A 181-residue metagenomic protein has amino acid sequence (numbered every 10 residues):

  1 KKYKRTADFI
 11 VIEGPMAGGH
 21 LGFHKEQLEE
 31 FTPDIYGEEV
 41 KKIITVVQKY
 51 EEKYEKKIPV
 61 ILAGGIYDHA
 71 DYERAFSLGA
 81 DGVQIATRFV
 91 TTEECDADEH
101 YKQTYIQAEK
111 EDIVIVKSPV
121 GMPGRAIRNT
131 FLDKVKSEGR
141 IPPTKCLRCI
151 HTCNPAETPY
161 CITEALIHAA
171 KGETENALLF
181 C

Functional and structural regions predicted by a protein language model:
K1-I10: Short amphipathic alpha-helices and their capping/turn segments at secondary-structure boundaries
A7, P15-I61, Y67-C181: Conserved active-site-proximal phosphate/metal-binding subdomains
